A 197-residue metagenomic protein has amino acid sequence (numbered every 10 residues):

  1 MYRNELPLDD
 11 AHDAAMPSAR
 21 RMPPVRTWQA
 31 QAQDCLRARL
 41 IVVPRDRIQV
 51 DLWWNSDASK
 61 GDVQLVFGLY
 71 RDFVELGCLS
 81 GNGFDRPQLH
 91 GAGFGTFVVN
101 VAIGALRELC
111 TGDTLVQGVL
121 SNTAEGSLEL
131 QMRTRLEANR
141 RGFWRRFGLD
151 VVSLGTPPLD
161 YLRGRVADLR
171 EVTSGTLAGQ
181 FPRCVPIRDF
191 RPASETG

Functional and structural regions predicted by a protein language model:
M1-A92, F97, V101-G197: Non-catalytic substrate-recognition and accessory regions of acyl/acetyltransferase enzymes
